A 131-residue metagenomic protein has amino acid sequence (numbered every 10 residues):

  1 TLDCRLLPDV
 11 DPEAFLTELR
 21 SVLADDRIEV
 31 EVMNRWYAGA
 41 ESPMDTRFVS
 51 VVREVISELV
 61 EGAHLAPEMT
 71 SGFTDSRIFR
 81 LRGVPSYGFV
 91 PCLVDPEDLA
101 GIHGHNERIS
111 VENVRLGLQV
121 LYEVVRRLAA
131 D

Functional and structural regions predicted by a protein language model:
T1-L118, Y122, R126-D131: Metal-dependent amide/peptide-bond hydrolase catalytic core, centered on the "pita-bread" metallohydrolase fold
